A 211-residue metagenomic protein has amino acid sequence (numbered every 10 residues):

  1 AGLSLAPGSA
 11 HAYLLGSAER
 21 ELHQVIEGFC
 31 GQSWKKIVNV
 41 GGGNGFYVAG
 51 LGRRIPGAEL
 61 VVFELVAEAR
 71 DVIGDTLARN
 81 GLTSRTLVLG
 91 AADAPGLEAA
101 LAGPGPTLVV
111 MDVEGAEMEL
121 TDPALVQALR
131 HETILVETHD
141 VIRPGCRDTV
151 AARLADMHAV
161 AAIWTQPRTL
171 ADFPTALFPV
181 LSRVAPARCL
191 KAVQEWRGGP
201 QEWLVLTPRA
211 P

Functional and structural regions predicted by a protein language model:
A1-A67, D71-T76, L82-R85, L97-P104 (+1 more regions): S-adenosyl-L-methionine
K36, V40-N44, R85-V150: Active-site segment flanking the S-adenosylmethionine/decSAM binding pocket in AdoMet-dependent transferases
L51-I55, D75-A78, P123-Q127, D148-A151: Short, glycine/charged-enriched secondary-structure capping and boundary segments
I55-P56, R130, D156: Short, structured coil segments at secondary-structure junctions
A151-W164: Conserved Class I S-adenosyl-L-methionine
